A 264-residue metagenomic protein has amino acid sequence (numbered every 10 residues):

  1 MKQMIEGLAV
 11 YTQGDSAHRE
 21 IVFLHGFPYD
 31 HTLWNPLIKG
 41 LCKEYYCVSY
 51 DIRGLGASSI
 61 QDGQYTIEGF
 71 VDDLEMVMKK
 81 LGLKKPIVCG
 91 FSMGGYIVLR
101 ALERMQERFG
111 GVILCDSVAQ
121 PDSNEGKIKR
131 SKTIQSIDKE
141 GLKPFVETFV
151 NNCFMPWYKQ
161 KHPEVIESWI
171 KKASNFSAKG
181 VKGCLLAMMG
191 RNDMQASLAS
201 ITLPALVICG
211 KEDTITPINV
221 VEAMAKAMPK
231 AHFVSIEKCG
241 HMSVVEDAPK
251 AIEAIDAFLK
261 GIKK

Functional and structural regions predicted by a protein language model:
A9-G63, I67: Conserved HGGG/HGGXW glycine-rich cap/lid loop of the alpha/beta-hydrolase fold
G69-P86: Conserved acidic catalytic loop of the alpha/beta-hydrolase fold
G90, G94, V98: Gly/Ala-rich beta-loop-alpha elbow adjacent to hydrolase catalytic centers
L99-R104, F109-V146: Flexible "cap/lid" loop of the alpha/beta hydrolase fold
D122-I128, K139-S200: Conserved alpha/beta-hydrolase catalytic His-Asp/Glu region
I201, V207-C209, D213: Short beta-strand/loop motif that positions the catalytic acidic residue of the alpha/beta-hydrolase fold
E222-H241: Catalytic histidine neighborhood in serine/cysteine hydrolases with alpha/beta-hydrolase-type architecture
C239-A248, I252: Catalytic histidine-centered segment of alpha/beta-hydrolase-like enzymes
